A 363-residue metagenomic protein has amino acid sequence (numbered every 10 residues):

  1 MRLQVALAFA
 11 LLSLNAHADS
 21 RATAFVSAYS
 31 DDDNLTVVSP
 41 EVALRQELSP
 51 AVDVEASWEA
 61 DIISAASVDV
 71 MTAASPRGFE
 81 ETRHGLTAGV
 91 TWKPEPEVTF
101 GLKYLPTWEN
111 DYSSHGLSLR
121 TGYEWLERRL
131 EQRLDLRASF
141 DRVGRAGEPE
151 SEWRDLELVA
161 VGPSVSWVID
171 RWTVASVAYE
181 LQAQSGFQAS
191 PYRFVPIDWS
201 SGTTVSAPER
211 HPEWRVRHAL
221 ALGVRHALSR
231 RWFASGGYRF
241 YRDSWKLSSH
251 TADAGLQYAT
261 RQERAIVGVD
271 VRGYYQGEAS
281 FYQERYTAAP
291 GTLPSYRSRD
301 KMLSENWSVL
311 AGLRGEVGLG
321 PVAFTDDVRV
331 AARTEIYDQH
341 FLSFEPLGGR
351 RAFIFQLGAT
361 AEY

Functional and structural regions predicted by a protein language model:
A16-D19, A51, P96-E97, L126-L130 (+5 more regions): Short loop/turn motifs that connect adjacent beta-strands in outer-membrane beta-barrel proteins
H17-E55, Y337, G349: Short glycine/proline- and aromatic-enriched beta-strand/turn motifs that initiate or cap beta-hairpins
S20-A24, V54-A56, F100-L102, L130-L134 (+7 more regions): Transmembrane beta-strands of outer-membrane beta-barrel proteins
A24, V42, L86-A88, L119 (+5 more regions): Membrane-embedded beta-strands of outer-membrane beta-barrel proteins, especially the hydrophobic/small aromatic
V26-D32, A60-S64, P106-N110, W125-E127 (+7 more regions): Transmembrane beta-strands of outer-membrane beta-barrel pores
Q46-L48, W92, Y123-W125, W167 (+7 more regions): Residue-level signature of outer-membrane beta-barrel architecture
S67-G78, Q182, Q188-G223, R242-D253 (+2 more regions): Outer membrane beta-barrel transmembrane domains
T121, W172, L313-G315, R351-Y363: Outer-membrane beta-barrel "beta-signal"
